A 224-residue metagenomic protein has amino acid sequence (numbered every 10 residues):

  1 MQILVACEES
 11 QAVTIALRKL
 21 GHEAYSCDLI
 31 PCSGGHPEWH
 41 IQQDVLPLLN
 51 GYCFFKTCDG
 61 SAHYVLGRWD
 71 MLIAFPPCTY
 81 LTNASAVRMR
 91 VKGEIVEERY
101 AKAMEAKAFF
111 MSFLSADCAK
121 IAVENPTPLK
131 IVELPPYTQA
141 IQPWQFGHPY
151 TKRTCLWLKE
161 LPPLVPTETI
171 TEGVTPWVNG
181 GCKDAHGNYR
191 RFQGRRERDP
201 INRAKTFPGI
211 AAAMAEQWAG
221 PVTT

Functional and structural regions predicted by a protein language model:
M1-T224: Conserved active-site and SAM-binding loop architecture of S-adenosyl-L-methionine-dependent nucleic-acid
